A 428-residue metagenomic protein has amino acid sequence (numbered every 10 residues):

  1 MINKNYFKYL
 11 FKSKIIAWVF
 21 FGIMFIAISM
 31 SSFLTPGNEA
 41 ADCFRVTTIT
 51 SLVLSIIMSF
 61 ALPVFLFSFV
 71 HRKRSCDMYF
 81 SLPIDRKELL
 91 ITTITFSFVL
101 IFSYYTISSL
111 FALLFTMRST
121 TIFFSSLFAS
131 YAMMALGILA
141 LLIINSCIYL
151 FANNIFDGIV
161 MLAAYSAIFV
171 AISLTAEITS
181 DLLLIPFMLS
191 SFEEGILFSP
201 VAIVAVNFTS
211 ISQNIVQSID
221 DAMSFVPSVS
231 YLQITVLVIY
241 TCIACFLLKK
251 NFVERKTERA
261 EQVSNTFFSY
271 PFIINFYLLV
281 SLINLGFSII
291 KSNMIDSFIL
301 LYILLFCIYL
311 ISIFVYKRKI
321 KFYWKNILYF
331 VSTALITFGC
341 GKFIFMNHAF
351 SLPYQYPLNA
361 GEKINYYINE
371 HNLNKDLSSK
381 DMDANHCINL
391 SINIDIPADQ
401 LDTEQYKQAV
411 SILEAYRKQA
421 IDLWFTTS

Functional and structural regions predicted by a protein language model:
M1-K73, A244-S264, S269, I273-I274 (+5 more regions): Hydrophobic alpha-helical transmembrane segments
N3-Y6, L10, K14, W18 (+12 more regions): Hydrophobic, aromatic-rich alpha-helical transmembrane segments and their membrane-interface anchor motifs
M24-I28, L100, Y104, S108 (+7 more regions): Alpha-helical transmembrane segments of multipass membrane proteins
S32-P36, F44-S55, V64, T95-G158 (+4 more regions): Secretory targeting signals
T35-V46, V170-N251, R255-N265, S281-Y302 (+5 more regions): Terminal transmembrane helical anchor/hairpin motif
F67-V99, A260-E261, V410: Helix-loop-helix units of permease transmembrane domains in multi-pass membrane transporters, especially ABC
D157-V160, I320-L335: Membrane-interfacial entry segments at the cytosolic side of transmembrane helices
K325-T333, G341-S428: Function-determining sites in protein domains
